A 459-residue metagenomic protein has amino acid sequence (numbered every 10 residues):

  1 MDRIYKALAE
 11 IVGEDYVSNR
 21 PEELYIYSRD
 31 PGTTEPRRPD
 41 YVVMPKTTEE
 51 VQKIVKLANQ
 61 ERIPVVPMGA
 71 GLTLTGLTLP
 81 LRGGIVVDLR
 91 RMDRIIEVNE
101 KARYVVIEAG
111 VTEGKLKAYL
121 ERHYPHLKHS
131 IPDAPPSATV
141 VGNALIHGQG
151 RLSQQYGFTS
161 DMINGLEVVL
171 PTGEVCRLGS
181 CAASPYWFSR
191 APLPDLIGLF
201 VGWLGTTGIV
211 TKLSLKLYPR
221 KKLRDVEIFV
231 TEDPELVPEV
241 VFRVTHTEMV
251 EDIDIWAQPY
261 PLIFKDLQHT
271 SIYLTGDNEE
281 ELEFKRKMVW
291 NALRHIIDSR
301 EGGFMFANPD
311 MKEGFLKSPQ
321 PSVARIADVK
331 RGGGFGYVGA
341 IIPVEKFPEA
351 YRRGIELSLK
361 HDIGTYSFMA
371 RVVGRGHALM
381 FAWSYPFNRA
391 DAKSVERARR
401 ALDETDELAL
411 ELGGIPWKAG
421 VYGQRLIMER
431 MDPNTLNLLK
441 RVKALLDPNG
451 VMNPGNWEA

Functional and structural regions predicted by a protein language model:
M1-G32, Q60-P64, H295-F315, E407-P433: N-terminal accessory segments
M1-K56, L72-R103, P261-D266, G314-G334 (+1 more regions): N-terminal flexible segment immediately upstream of the FAD-binding catalytic core in FAD-dependent oxidoreductases
R3-D15, K53, L57-E61, Y119 (+7 more regions): Generic non-transmembrane alpha-helical segments
P21, F229-E404, A419-G423: C-terminal substrate-recognition/cap domain of FAD-linked oxidoreductases
R94-V98, I107-A109, E113-H246: FAD-binding subdomain of flavoenzyme oxidoreductases
K418-A459: Activity-critical C-terminal alpha-helical subdomain
